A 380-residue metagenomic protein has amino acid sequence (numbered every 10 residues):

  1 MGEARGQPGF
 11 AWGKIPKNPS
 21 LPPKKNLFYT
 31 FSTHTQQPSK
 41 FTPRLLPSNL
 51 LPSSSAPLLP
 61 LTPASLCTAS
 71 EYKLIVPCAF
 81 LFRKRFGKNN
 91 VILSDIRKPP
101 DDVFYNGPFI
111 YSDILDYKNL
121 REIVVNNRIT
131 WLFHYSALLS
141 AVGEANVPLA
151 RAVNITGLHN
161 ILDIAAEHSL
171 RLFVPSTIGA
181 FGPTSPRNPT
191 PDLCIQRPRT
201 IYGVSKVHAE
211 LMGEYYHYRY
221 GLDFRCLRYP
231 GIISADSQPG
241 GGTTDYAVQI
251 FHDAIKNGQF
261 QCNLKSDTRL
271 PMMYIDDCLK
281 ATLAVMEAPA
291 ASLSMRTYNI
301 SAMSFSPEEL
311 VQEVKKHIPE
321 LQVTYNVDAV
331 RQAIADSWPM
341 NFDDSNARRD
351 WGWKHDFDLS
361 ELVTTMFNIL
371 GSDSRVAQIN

Functional and structural regions predicted by a protein language model:
G2-A4, G9, I15-P23, S32-T35 (+1 more regions): N-terminal Rossmann/SDR dinucleotide-binding element
T68, S94, L132-S136, L172-I178 (+1 more regions): SDR active-site strand-loop-helix element
Y72, N154, Y202, K206: Active-site YXXXK catalytic motif of short-chain dehydrogenase/reductase
V103-Y105, V142-L149, P183-N188, Q238: Conserved catalytic-core motifs of eukaryotic protein kinase domains, centered on the activation segment
I114-V153, I164: NAD(P)H-binding glycine-rich loop region in Rossmannoid oxidoreductase-like domains and their noncatalytic homologs
R128, H134, A152, H159-I201: Conserved Rossmann-fold NAD(P)-dependent oxidoreductase catalytic core, especially the SDR/UDP-sugar
L211-L270, I275-L279, L283-A284: NAD(P)-dependent short-chain dehydrogenase/reductase
N263-S266, L270-N380: C-terminal substrate-binding subdomain of Rossmann-fold SDR/epimerase-dehydratase oxidoreductases
